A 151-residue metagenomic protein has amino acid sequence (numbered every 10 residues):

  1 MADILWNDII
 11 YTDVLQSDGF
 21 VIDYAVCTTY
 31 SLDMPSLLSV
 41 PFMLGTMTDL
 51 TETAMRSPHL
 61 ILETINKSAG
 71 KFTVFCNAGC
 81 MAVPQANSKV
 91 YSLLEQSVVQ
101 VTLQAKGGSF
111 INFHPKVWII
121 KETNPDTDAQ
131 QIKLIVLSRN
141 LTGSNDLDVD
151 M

Functional and structural regions predicted by a protein language model:
M1-M151: PLD/PLD-like phosphodiesterase catalytic module centered on the HKD motif
